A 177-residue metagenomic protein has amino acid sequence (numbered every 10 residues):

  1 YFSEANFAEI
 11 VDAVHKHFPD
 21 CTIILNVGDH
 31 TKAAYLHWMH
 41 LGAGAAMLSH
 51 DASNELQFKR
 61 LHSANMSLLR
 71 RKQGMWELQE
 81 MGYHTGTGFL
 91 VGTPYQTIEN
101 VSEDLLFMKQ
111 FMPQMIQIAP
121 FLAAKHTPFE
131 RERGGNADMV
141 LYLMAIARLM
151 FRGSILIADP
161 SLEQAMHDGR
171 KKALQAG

Functional and structural regions predicted by a protein language model:
Y1-A5, A13-G74, H84-G88, Q114-Q117: Core AdoMet radical
Y1-F7, Y95-E99: Conserved glycine-rich "GG(E/T)P / GGGxP" loop and the immediately following alpha-helix in the radical SAM core
N6-I10, V101-L105, G135-V140: Charged helix-capping and loop-helix junction motifs
E9-H17, H37-L41, E77, M81 (+5 more regions): Alpha-helical structural signal in soluble globular domains
T22-N26, I155-P160: Short catalytic-loop micro-motif centered on adjacent basic/acidic residues
T31-H40, P94-M108, E163-A176: Catalytic cores of alpha/beta
A45, L69-F129, L141-I157, Q164: Conserved C-terminal portion of the radical SAM core fold that forms the substrate/S-adenosylmethionine-binding
F58-L61, T127-R131: Short acidic, glycine/proline-rich loop/turn micro-motifs
